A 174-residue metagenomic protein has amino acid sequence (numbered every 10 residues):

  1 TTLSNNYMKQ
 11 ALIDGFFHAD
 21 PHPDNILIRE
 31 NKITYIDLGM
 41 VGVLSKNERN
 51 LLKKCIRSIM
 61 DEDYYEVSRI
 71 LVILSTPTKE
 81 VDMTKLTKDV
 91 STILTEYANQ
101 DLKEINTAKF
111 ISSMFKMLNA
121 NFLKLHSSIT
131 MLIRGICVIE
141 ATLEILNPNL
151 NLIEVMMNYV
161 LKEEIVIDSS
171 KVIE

Functional and structural regions predicted by a protein language model:
T1-E174: Conserved catalytic cores of large enzyme domains
